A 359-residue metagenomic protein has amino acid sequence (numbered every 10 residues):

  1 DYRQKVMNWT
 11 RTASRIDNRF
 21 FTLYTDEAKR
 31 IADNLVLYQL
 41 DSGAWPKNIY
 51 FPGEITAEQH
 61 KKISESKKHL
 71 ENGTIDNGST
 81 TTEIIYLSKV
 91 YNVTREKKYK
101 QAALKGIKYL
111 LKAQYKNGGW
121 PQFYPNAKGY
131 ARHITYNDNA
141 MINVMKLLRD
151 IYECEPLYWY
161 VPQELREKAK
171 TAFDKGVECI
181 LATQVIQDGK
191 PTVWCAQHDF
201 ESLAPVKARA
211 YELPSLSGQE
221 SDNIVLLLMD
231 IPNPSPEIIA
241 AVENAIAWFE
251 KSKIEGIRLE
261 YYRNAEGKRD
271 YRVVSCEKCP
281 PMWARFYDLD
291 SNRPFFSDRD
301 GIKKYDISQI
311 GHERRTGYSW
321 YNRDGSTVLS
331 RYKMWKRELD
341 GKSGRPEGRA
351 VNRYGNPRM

Functional and structural regions predicted by a protein language model:
D1-I31, D150-K175, E201-A208, E212 (+1 more regions): Terminal, non-catalytic domain-edge segments
I16-T81, Y86: N-terminal carbohydrate-binding/catalytic regions of secreted carbohydrate-active enzymes
D17-T22, H69-T74, S88, T94-R95 (+3 more regions): Second-shell loop/turn segments in exported
R30-A44, A102-G119, A169-G189, A241-R258: Long, well-ordered core segments of solenoidal/helical folds
Y38, V90-V93, A113, I151-C154 (+3 more regions): Residue-level signature of the C-terminal ends
I55-I75, G119-Y136, L157, F200-L213: A cross-kingdom feature marking solvent-exposed beta-strand/loop segments within repeated, beta-rich binding/scaffold
K100-I107, L111, K128-Q184, V225-M229: Eukaryote-skewed repeat-based solenoidal scaffolds used as protein-protein interaction platforms, primarily
